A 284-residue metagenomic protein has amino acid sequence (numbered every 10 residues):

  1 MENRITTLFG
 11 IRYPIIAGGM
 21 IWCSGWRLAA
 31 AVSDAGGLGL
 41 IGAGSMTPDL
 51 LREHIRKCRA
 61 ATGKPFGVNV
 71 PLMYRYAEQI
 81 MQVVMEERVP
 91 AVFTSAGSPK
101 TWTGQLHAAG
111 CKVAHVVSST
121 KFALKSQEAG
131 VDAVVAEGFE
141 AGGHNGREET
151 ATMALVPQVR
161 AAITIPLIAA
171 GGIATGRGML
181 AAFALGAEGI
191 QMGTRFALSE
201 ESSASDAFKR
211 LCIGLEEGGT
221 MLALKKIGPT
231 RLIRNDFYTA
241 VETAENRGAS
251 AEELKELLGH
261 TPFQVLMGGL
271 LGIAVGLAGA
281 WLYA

Functional and structural regions predicted by a protein language model:
M1-A162: Active-site entrance/lid segments in N-terminal catalytic domains of soluble metabolic enzymes
M20, G172-I173: Active-site metal-binding loops of divalent metal-dependent hydrolases
G146-I168, A174-E252: Conserved active-site-proximal phosphate/metal-binding subdomains
A251-G259: Cytosolic juxtamembrane amphipathic/interface segments immediately preceding and feeding into a transmembrane helix
Q264: Divalent metal-coordination and catalytic microenvironments
V275-A284: Juxtamembrane boundary at the C-terminal end of a transmembrane helix
